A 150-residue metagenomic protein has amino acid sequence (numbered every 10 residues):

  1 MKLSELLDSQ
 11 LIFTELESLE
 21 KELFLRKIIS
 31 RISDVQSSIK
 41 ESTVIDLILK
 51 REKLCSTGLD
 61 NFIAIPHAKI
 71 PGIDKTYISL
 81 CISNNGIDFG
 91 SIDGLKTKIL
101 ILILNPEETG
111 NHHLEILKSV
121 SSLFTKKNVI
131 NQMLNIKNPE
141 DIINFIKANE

Functional and structural regions predicted by a protein language model:
M1-E150: Cytosolic covalent-transfer regions centered on His/Cys nucleophiles that carry phosphoryl or persulfide groups
